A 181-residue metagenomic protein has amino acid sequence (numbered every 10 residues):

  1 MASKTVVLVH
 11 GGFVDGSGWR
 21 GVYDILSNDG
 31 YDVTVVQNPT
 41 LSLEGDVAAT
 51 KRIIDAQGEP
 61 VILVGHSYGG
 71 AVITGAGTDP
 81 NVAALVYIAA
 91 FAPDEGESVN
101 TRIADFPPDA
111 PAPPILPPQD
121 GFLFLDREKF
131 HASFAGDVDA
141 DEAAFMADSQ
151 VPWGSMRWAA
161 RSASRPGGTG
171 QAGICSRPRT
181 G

Functional and structural regions predicted by a protein language model:
A2-E59, D109: Active-site catalytic motif of lipid deacylating hydrolases and related acyltransferases
V9-G12, H66-S67, A90, R177: Glycine-rich His-Gly loop
G21, G75-A76: Active-site signature of alpha/beta-hydrolase-fold catalytic machinery across serine- and Asp/Cys-nucleophile hydrolases
D46, P152-G181: Conserved serine/cysteine hydrolase catalytic core
V64-G69, I73: Gly/Ala-rich beta-loop-alpha elbow adjacent to hydrolase catalytic centers
T78-R127, G154-R161: Flexible "cap/lid" loop of the alpha/beta hydrolase fold
D120-P166: Conserved alpha/beta-hydrolase catalytic His-Asp/Glu region
